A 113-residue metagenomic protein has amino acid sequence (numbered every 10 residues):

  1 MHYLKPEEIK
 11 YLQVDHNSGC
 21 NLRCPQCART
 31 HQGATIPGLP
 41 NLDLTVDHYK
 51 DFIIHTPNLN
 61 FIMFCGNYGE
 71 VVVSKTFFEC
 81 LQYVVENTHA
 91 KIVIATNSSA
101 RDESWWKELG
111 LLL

Functional and structural regions predicted by a protein language model:
M1-L112: Conserved alpha-helical substructure of the radical SAM core
